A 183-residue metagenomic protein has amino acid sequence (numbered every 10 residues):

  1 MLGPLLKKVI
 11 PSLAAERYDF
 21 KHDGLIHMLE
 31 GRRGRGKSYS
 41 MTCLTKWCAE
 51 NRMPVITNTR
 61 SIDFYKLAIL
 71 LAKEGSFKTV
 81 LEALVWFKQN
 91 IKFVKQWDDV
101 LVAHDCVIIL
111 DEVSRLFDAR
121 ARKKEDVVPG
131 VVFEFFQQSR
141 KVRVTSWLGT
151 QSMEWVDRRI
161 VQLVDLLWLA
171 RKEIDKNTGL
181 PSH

Functional and structural regions predicted by a protein language model:
G3-K21: Pre-Walker A adenine-sensing motif
L29: Hydrophobic anchor at the beta1->P-loop junction of P-loop NTPases
R32-R33, A119: The conserved Walker
R33-G34, M153: Walker A (P-loop) phosphate-binding loop of P-loop NTPases
K37: Conserved lysine of the Walker
S40, L44: Hydrophobic positions on the alpha1 helix immediately C-terminal to the Walker A/P-loop
F64-Q138: Conserved nucleotide-sensing/catalytic segment adjacent to the nucleotide-binding pocket in NTP-handling enzymes
V113-H183: Replace "adjacent to P-loop NTPase cores in ATP/GTP-dependent enzymes" with "adjacent to NTP-binding cores
